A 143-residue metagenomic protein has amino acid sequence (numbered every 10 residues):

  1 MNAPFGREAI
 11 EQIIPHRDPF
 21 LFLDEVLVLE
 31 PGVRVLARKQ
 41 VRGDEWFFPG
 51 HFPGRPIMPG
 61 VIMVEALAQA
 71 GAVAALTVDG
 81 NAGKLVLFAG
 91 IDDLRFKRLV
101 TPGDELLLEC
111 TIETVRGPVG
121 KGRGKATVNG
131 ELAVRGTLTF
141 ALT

Functional and structural regions predicted by a protein language model:
M1-L27: Flexible, low-complexity linker/boundary loops enriched in proline and small hydrophobic residues that flank enzymatic
N2, G32, L36, V100-D104 (+1 more regions): HotDog/MaoC-like acyl-thioester-processing domains
N2-P4, G71-L107, T137-A141: Hydrophobic beta-strand-centered segment that forms part of the acyl-chain substrate-binding groove
E11, G54, F96-R98: Beta-strand-rich interaction surfaces with strong enrichment in secreted/lumenal proteins
D18-M58: Catalytic strand-loop segment that frames the active site of acyl-thioester-processing enzymes
L23-D24, I91, K121, R135: Hydrophobic residues on conserved beta-strands that form the core of alpha/beta folds
D24-L27, D92, K97, T111-E113: Conserved positions in beta-strands of structured domains
V26, M58-N81: Active-site helix/loop of acyl-thioester processing domains in fatty-acid/polyketide metabolism, spanning hotdog-fold
